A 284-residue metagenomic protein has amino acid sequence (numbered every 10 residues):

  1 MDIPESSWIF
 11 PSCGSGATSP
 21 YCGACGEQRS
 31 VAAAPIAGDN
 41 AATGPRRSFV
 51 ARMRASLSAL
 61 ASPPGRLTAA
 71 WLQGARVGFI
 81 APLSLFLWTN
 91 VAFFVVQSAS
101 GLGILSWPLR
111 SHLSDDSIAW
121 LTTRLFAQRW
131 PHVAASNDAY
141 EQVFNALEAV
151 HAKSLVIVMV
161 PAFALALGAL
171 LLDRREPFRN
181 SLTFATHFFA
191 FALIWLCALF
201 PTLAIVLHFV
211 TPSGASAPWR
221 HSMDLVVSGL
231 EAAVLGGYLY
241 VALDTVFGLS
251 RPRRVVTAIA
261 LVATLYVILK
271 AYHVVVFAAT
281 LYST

Functional and structural regions predicted by a protein language model:
M1-T284: Membrane-proximal intrinsically disordered regions of secretory-pathway and membrane-system proteins
